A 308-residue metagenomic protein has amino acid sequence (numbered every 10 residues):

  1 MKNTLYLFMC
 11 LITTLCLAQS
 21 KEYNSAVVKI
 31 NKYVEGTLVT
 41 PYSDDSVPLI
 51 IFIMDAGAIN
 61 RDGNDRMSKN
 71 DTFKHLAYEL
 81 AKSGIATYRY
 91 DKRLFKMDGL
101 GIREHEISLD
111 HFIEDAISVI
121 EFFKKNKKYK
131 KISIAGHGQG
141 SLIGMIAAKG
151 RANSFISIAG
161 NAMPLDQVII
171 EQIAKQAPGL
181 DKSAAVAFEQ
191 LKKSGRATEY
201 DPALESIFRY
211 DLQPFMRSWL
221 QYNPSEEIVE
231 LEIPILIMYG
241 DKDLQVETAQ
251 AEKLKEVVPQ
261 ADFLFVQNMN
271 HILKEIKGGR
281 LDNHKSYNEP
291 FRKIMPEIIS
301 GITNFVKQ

Functional and structural regions predicted by a protein language model:
Q19-D45: N-terminal cap/lid segment of alpha/beta-hydrolase-fold proteins
S43-L80: Short, surface-exposed "cap/lid" segments of acyl-processing enzymes
T72-G99: Conserved alpha/beta-hydrolase
E104-N126: Alpha/beta-hydrolase active-site loop
S154-E226: Accessory cap/linker subdomain of secreted extracellular hydrolases
L231, I237-Y239: Short beta-strand/loop motif that positions the catalytic acidic residue of the alpha/beta-hydrolase fold
I233, V246-V257: Short alpha-helix in the alpha/beta-hydrolase fold that links the catalytic acid
I272-L273, G278-Q308: Catalytic active-site module of serine/aspartate enzymes centered on a nucleophile-bearing elbow/loop
